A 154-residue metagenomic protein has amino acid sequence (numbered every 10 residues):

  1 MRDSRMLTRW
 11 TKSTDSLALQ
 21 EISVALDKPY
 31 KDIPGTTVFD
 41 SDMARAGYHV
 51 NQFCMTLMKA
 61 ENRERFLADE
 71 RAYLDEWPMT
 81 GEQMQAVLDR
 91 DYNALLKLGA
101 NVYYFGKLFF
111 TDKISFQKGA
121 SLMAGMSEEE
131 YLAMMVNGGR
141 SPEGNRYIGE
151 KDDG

Functional and structural regions predicted by a protein language model:
D3-G154: Charged, low-complexity intrinsically disordered segments
